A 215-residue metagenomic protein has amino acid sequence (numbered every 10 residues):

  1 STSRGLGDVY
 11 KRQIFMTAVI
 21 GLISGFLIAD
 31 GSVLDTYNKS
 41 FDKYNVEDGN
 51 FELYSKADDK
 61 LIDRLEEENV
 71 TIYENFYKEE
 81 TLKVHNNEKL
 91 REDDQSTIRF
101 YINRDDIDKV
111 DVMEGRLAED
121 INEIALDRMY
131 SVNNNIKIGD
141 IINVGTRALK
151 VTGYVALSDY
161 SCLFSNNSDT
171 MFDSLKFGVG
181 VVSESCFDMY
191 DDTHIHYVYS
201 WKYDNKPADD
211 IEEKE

Functional and structural regions predicted by a protein language model:
S1-E215: Membrane transport/envelope proteins' first extracytoplasmic loop
